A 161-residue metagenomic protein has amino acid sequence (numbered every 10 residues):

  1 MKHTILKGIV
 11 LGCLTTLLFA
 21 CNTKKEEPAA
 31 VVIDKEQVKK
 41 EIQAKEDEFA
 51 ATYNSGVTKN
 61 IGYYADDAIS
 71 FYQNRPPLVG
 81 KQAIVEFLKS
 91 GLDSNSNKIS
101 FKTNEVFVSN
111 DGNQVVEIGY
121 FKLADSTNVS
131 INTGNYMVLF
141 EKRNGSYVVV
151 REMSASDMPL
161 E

Functional and structural regions predicted by a protein language model:
M1-I33: Bacterial Sec-dependent N-terminal signal peptides
C21-G62, E161: Short, low-complexity N-terminal intrinsically disordered segments enriched in polar/charged residues
S55-F71, Q82: Short, well-ordered alpha-helical segments enriched in acidic and aromatic residues
Y64, S109-D111, R143: Structural motif
I69-V79, G91-N97: A short gly/proline-enriched turn/hairpin at secondary-structure junctions
N74, E105, G119-F121, V138 (+1 more regions): A mature extracytoplasmic/lumenal domain signature
K89-T127: Surface-exposed, charged secondary-structure patches
T133-L160: Short beta-strand edge/turn micro-motifs at domain boundaries
